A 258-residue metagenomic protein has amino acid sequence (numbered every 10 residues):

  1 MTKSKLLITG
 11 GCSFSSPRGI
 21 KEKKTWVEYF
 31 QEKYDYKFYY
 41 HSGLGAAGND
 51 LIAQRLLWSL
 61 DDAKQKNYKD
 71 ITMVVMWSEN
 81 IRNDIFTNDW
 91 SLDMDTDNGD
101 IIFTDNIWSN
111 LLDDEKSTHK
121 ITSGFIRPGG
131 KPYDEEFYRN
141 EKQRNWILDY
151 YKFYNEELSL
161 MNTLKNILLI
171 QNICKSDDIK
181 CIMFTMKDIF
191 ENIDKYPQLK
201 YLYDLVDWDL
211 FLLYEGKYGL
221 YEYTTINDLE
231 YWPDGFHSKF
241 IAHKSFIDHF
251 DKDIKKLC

Functional and structural regions predicted by a protein language model:
M1-L57, D61-K66, K244-D248: Serine-esterase "nucleophile elbow" of acetyl-processing enzymes
W58-F240, K244, D248-C258: Alpha-helical cap/lid subdomain in secreted, periplasmic, or secretory-pathway luminal O-acyl-processing enzymes
